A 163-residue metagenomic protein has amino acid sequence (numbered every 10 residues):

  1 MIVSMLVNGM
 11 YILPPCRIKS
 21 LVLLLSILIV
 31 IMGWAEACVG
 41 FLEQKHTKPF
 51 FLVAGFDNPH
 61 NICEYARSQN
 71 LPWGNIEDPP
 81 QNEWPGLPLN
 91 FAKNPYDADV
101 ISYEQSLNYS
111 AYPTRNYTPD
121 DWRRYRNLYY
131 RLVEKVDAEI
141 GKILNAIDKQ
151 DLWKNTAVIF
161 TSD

Functional and structural regions predicted by a protein language model:
M1-L52, F56-E77: Catalytic-site neighborhoods of secreted/periplasmic enzymes that process anionic sulfate/phosphate groups
Q44-K48, F56-S162: Active-site-proximal cap/lid insertion segments
